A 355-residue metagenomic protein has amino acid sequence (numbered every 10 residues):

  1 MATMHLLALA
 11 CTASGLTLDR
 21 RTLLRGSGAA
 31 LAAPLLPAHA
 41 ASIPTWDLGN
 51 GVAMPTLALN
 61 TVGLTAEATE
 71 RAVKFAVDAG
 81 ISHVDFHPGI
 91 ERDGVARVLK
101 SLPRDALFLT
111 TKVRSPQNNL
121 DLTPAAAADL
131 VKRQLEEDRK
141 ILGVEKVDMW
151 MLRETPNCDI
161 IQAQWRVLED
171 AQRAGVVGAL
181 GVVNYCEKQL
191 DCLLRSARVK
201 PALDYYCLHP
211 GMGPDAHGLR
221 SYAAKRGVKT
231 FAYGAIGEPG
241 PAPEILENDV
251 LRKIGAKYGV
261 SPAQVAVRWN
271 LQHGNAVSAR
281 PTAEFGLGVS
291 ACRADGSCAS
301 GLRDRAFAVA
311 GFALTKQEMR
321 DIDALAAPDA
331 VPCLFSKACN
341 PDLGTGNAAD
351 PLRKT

Functional and structural regions predicted by a protein language model:
M1-T17: N-terminal chloroplast transit peptides
L16-A30: N-terminal secretory signal peptides and thylakoid transit peptides that target proteins across membranes
A41-A58: N-terminal amphipathic alpha-helix/helix-capping segment at the start of soluble metabolic enzymes
G49, A96-R104, R139-G143, L194-A197 (+1 more regions): Acidic (Asp/Glu)-rich catalytic clusters
L59, V84, V147, L180: Glycine-centered flexible beta-alpha turn that most often forms the glycine-rich phosphate-binding loop
T65-A76, P124-I141, L190: Short, acidic/polar
A66, L152-T355: Beta/alpha (TIM)-barrel catalytic core signal, keyed to glycine-rich beta->alpha loops juxtaposed to Asp/Glu that bind
A127-R153, D170-A174: CE4/NodB-like, metal-dependent polysaccharide N-deacetylase domain that modifies extracellular/periplasmic N-acetylated
